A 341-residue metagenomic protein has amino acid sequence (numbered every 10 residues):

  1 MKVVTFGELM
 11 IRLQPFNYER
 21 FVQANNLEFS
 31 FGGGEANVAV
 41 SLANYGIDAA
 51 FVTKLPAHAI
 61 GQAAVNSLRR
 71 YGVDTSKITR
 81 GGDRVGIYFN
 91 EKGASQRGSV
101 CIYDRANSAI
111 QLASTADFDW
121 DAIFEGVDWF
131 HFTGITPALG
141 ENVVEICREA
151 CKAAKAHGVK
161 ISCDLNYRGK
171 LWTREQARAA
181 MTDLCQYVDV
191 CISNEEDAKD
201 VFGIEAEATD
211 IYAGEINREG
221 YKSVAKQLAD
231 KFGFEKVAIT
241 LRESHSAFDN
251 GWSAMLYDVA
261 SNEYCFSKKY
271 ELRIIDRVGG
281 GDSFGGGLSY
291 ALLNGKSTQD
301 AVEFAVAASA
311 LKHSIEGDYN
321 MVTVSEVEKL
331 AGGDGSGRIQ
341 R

Functional and structural regions predicted by a protein language model:
M1-R20: Positively charged, low-complexity intrinsically disordered leader regions
L9-P15, N37-N44: Beta-barrel outer-membrane channel/assembly domains of diderm bacteria
R20-A39: Short catalytic helix/loop segments, enriched in acidic residues and glycine and frequently bearing histidine
S30, V38-A49, A291-G295: Alpha-helix C-terminal capping segments
D48-P137, V327-R341: Conserved N-terminal subdomain of the carbohydrate kinase-like
K155-K160, F232-E235: A short helix->loop->beta-strand "cap" motif at the edges of active sites that frequently abuts
L171-A260: Conserved phosphate/ATP/ADP-binding segment of small-molecule kinases
Y264-D334: Conserved post-catalytic alpha-helical subdomain immediately downstream of the catalytic base and nucleotide-binding
